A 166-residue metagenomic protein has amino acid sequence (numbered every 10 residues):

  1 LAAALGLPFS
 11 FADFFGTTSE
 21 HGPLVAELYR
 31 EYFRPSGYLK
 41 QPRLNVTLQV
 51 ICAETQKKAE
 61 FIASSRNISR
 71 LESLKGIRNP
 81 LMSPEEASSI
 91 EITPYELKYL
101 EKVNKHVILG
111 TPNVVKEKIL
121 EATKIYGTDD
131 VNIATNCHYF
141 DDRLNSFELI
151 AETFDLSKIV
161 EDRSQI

Functional and structural regions predicted by a protein language model:
L1-A26, R30: A conserved active-site cap/scaffold subdomain adjacent to cofactor or substrate pockets
G6, S64-I68, E148-L149: Short, solvent-exposed amphipathic alpha-helical segments in soluble enzyme and RNA/protein-processing domains
F9-D13, P42-Q49, D129-I133: Hydrophobic faces of well-ordered beta-strands that scaffold small-molecule active sites in alpha/beta enzyme cores
F15, V50-C52, C137-Y139: Active-site-proximal loop/turn and secondary-structure-junction residues that shape catalytic pockets, frequently
T18, N104, T111, Y139 (+1 more regions): Residue-level preference for long, well-ordered alpha-helices that form the structural scaffold of enzyme catalytic
E20-Y126, K158-S164: An alpha-helical appendage that flanks or caps ligand/catalytic pockets
T123-I166: Generic C-terminus detector
